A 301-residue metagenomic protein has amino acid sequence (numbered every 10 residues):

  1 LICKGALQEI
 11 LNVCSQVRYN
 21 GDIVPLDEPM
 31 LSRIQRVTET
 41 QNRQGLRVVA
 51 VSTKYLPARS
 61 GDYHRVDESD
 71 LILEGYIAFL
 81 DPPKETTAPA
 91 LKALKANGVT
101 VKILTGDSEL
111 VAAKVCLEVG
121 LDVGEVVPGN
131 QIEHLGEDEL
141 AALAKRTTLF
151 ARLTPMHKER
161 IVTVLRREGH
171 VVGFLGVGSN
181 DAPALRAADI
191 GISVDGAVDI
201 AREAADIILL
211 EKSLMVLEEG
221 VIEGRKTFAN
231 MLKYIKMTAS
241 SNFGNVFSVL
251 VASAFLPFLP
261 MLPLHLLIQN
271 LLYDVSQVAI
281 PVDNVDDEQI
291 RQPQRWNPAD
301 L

Functional and structural regions predicted by a protein language model:
L1-V164, E168, A182, V194-G196 (+1 more regions): Cytosolic catalytic headpieces and adjacent flexible linkers of membrane translocases
V123-F174, G178, A188, S193-L301: Membrane-embedded transport module
L185: Cytosolic ligand/metal-binding cores
